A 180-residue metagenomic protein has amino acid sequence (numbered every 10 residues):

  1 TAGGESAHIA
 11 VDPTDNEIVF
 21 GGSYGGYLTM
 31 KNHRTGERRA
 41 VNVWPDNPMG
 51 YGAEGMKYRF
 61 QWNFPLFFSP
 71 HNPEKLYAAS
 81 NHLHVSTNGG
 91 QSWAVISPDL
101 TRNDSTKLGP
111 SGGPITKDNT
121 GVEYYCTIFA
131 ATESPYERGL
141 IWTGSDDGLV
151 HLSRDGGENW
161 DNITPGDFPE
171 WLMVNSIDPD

Functional and structural regions predicted by a protein language model:
T1-D180: Beta-propeller blade termini and top-face loops
